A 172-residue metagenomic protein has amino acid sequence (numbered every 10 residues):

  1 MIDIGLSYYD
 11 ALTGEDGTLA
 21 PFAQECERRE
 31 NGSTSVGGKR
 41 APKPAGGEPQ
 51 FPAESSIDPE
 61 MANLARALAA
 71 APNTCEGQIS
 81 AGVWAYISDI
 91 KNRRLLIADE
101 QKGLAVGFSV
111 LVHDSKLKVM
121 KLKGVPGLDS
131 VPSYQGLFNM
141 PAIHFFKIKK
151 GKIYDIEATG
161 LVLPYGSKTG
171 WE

Functional and structural regions predicted by a protein language model:
M1-E172: C-terminal and inter-domain tail/linker signature
